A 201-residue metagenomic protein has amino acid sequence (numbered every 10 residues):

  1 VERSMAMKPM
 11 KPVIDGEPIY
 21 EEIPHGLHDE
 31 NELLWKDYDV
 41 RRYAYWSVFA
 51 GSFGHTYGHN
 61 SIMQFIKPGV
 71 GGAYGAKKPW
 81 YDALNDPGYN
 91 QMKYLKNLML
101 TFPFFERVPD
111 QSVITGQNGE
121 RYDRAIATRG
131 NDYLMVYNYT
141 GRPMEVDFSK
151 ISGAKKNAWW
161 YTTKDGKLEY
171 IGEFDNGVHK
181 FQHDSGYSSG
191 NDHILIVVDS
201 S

Functional and structural regions predicted by a protein language model:
V1-Y45: Substrate-binding/catalytic cleft of secreted carbohydrate-active enzymes, primarily glycoside hydrolases
P12, E21-I23, Y38-G172, D184-S201: Aromatic- and carboxylate-lined catalytic core of secreted/periplasmic carbohydrate-active enzymes
